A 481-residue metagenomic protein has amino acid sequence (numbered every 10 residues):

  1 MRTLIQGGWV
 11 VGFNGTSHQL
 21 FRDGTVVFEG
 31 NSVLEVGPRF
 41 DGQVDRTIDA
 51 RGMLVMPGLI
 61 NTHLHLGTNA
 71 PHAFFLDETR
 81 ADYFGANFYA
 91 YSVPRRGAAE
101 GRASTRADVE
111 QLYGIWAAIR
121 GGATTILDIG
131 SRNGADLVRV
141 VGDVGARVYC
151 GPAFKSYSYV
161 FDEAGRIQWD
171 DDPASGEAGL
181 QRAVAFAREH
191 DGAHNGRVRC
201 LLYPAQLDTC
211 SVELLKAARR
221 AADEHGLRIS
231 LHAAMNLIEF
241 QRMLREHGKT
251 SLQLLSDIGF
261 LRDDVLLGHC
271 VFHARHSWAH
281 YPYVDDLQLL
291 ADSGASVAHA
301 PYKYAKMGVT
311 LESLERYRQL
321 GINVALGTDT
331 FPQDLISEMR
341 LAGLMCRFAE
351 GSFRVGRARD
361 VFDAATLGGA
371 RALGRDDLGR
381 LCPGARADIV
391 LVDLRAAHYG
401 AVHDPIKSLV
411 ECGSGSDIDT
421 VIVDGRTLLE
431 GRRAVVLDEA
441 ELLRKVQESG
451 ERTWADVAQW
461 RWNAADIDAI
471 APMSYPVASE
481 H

Functional and structural regions predicted by a protein language model:
M1-G42, M53-V55, P472-V477: N-terminal metal-binding scaffold of metallo-dependent hydrolase/deaminase domains
T3-G7, D41-A86, L112, W116-R120: Replace "His-x-His-based motif
G8, V26, N31, G52 (+14 more regions): Divalent metal-coordination and catalytic microenvironments
A70-A107, Y157-P173, L237-V265, S277 (+2 more regions): Active-site gating loops and adjacent loop-to-helix segments of metal-dependent hydrolytic enzymes
F74-A146, G179-N195, Q447-S449: Alpha-helical scaffold segments that flank or form the walls of functional sites
R139-H280: Metal-coordinating catalytic core of metallo-dependent amide/deamination hydrolases
D257-D264, E312-Y399, C412-S414: His/Asp/Glu-enriched, well-ordered alpha-helical/loop segment that forms or immediately abuts the divalent-metal
A387-L443: C-terminal cap of metal-dependent C-N hydrolases
